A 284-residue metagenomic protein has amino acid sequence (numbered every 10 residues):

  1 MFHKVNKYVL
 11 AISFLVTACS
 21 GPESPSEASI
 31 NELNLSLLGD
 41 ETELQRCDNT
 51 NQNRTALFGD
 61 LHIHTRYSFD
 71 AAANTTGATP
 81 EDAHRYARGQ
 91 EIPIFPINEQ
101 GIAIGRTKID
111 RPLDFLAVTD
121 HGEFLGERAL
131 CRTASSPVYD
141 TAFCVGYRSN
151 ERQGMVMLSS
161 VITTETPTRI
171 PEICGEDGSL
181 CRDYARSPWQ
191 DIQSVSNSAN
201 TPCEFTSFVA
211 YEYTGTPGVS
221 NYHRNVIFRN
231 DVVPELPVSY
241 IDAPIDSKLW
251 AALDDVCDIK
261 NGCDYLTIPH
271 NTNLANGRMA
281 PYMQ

Functional and structural regions predicted by a protein language model:
M1-V9: Bacterial N-terminal signal peptides that target proteins for export
Y8-I12, S26: Bacterial Sec-dependent N-terminal signal peptides
I12-S13, D40: Residue-level signal for mature regions of secreted extracellular proteins and peptides
V16-A18: C-terminal motif of bacterial Sec signal peptides marking the signal peptidase cleavage site
P22-Q284: Extended, charged catalytic domains and RNA/DNA-binding interfaces, predominantly in divalent-metal-using enzymes
